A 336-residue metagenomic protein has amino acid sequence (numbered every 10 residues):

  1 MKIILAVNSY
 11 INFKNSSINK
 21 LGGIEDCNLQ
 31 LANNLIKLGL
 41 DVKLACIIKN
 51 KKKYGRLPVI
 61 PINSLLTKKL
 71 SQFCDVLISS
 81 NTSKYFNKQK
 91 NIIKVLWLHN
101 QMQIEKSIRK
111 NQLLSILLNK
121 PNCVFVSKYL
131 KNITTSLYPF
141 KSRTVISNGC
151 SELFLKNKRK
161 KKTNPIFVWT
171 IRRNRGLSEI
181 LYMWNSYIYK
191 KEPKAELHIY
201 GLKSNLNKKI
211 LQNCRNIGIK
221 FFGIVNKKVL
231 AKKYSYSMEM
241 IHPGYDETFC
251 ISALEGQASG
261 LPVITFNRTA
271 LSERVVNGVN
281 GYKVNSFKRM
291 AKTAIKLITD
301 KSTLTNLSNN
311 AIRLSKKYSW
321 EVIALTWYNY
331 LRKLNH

Functional and structural regions predicted by a protein language model:
Y129, G149: Carbohydrate-associated surface elements
R159-G176, I180-N185, H198: Conserved donor-binding/catalytic core segment of Leloir-type glycosyltransferases
N207-V229: Nucleotide-activated donor-binding/catalytic signature segment of Leloir-type glycosyltransferases, i.e., the conserved
K232-S237: Short alpha-helical donor nucleotide-sugar binding micro-motif in glycosyltransferases
Y245: Aromatic "clamp/platform" in nucleotide-sugar-dependent glycosyltransferases that forms part of the donor/acceptor
P262-T265: Short hydrophobic beta-strand element within catalytic cores of glycosyltransferases and related nucleotide-activated
N277-K288, K296-K301: Conserved acidic donor-binding segment of nucleotide-sugar-dependent glycosyltransferases
S302-K333: A charged, aromatic-enriched C-terminal amphipathic alpha-helix characteristic of glycosyltransferases across folds
